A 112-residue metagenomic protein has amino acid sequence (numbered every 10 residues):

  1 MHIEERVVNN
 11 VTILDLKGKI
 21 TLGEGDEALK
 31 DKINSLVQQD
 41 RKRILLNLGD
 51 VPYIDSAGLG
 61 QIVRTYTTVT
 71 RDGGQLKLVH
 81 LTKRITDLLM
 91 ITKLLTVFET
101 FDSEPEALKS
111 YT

Functional and structural regions predicted by a protein language model:
M1-D15: Short beta-strand/loop segment at the start of cytosolic alpha/beta domains
M1-E4, L108-T112: Short hydrophobic/aromatic patches at helix-to-coil boundaries
L16, T96-V97, S110: Generic detector of low-complexity/intrinsically disordered segments and short hydrophobic N-terminal stretches
I20-F98: Amphipathic alpha-helical interaction surfaces in cytosolic regulatory modules
K83, P105-E106: Acidic phosphotransfer microenvironment of two-component signaling modules
E99-S103: Short acidic-hydrophobic, aromatic-tinged amphipathic segments that line or gate anion-handling sites
